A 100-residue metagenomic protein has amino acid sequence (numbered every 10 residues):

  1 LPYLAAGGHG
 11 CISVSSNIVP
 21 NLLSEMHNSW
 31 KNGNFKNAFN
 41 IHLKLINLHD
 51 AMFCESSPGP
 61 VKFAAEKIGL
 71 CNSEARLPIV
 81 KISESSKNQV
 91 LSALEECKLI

Functional and structural regions predicted by a protein language model:
L1, F63, S92: Surface-exposed charge patches
L1-F53: Catalytic alpha/beta core domains of metabolic enzymes, predominantly
L4-G8, I46-L77: Conserved short secondary-structure transition element at the edge of the structured enzyme core that lines
P20-L23, P58-V61, K87: A general structural signal for well-ordered alpha-helical segments in protein cores
K31, E66, E95: Short polybasic/polar patches that bind polyanions
C71-I100: Flexible C-terminal active-site loop/helix
